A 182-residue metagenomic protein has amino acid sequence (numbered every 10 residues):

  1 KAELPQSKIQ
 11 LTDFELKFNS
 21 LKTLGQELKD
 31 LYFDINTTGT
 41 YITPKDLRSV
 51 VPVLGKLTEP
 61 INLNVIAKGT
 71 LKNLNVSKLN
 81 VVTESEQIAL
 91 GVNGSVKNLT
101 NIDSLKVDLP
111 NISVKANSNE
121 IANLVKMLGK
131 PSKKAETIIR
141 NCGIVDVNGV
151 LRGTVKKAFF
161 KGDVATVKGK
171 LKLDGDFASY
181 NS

Functional and structural regions predicted by a protein language model:
K1-D30, I35-T37, V51-V53, I61-K72 (+6 more regions): Extended lipid/amphipathic-ligand handling interfaces
K8, Y41-L47, Q87-A89, K115 (+3 more regions): Gram-negative outer-membrane beta-barrel proteins
T43-L47, T58, T70-N73, V125-S132 (+2 more regions): Flexible, solvent-exposed coil segments and beta strand-coil junctions, predominantly the extracellular/periplasmic
N111-S113: Interface/linker segment at the passenger-translocator junction of Type V secretion outer-membrane proteins
